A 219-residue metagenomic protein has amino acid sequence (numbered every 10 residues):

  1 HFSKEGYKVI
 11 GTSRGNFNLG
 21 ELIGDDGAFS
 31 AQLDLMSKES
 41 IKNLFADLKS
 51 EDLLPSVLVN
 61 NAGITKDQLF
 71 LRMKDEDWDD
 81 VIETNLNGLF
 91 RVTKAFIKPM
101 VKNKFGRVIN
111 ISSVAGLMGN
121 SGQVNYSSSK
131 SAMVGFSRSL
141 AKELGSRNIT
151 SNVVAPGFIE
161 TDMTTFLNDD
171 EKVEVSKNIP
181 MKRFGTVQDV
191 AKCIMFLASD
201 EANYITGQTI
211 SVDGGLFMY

Functional and structural regions predicted by a protein language model:
H1-I10: Canonical Rossmann dinucleotide-binding motif of NAD(H)/NADP(H)-dependent dehydrogenases/reductases, specifically
L69-F70, K74-I82, T164, V175: Substrate-binding pocket helix/loop in short-chain dehydrogenase/reductase
M73, G119-S127, S139, L167: Active-site loop-to-helix junction immediately N-terminal to the catalytic Tyr of the SDR YXXXK motif in Rossmann-fold
T93, S129, S137: Active-site helix of classical SDR
K98, K142-S146, N203: Alpha-helical segment proximal to the catalytic Tyr-Lys
S113: Residue(s) in the substrate-gating loop at a strand-loop-helix junction that position the organic substrate next
M118, M195, T206-Y219: Short C-terminal tail/terminal secondary-structure segment of NAD(P)H-dependent dehydrogenase/reductase domains
